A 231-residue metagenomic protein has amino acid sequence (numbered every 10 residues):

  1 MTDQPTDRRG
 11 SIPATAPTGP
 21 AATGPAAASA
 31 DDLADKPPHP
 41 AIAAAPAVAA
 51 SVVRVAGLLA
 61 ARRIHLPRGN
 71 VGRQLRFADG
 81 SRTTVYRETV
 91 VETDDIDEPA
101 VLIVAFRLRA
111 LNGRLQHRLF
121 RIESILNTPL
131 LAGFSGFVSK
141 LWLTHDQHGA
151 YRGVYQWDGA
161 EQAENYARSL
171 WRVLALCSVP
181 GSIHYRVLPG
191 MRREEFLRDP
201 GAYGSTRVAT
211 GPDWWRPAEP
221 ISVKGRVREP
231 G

Functional and structural regions predicted by a protein language model:
T2-G19, T23-F134, P189-G231: Short S/T/G/P-rich N-terminal loop/turn motif that feeds into the first structured element of a domain
V101-R107, S139-S169: Short, well-ordered beta-strand segments in beta-rich or mixed alpha/beta enzyme and ligand-binding folds
T144-D146, V187-M191: A general secondary-structure junction signal
L170-L174: Short, non-transmembrane amphipathic alpha-helical segments
L176-P189: Conserved short beta-strand edge segments in small beta-sheet-based binding/regulatory domains
